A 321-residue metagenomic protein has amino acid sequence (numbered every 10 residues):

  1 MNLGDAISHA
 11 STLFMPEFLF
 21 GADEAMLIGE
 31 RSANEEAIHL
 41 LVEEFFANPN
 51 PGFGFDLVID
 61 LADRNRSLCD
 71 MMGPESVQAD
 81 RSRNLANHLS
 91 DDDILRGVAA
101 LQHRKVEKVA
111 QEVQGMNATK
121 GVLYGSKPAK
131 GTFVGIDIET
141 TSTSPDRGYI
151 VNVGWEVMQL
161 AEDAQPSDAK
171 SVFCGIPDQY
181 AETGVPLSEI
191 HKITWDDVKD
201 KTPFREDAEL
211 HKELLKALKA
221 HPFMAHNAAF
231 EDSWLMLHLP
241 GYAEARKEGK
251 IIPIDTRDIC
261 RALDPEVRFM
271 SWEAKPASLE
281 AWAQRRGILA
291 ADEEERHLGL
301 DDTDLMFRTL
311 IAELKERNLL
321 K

Functional and structural regions predicted by a protein language model:
I7, L19-F20, G54, N65 (+1 more regions): N-terminal accessory regions of nucleic-acid-interacting proteins
L40-V42, F46, N50-R83: Acidic, low-complexity, intrinsically disordered interaction modules
E112-P240, P276-R286, A291, H297: Conserved non-catalytic scaffold segment of RNase H-like nuclease domains
L239-K250: A short alpha->loop->secondary-structure connector
I254-E273: Short alpha-helix plus adjacent loop in nuclease-associated cores
L298-T309: Acidic, divalent-metal-coordinating active-site segment for phosphoryl/phosphodiester hydrolysis, typified by short
L310-K321: Mixed-charge, glycine-rich, non-catalytic linkers/tails in nucleic-acid processing enzymes
